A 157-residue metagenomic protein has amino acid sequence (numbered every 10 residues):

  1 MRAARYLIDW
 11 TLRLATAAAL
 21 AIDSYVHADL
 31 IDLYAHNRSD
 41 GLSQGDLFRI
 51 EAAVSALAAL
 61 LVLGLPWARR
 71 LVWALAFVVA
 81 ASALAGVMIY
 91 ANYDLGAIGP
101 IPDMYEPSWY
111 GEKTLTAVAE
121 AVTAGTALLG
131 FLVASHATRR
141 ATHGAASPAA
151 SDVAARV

Functional and structural regions predicted by a protein language model:
M1-V157: Membrane-interface extramembranous regions
